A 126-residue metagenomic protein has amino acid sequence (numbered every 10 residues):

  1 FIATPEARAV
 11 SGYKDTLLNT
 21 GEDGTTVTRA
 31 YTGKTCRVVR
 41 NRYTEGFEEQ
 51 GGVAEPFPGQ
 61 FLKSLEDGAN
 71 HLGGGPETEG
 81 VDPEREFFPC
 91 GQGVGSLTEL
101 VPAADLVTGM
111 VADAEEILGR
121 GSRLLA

Functional and structural regions predicted by a protein language model:
F1-A126: Conserved active-site-proximal phosphate/metal-binding subdomains
